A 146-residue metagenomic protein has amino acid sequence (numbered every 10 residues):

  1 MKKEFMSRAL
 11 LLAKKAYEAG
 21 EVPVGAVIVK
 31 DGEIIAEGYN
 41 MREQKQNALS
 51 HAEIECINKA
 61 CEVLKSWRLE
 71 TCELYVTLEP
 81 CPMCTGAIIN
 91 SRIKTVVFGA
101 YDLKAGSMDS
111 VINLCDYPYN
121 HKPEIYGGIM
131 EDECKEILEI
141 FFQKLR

Functional and structural regions predicted by a protein language model:
M1-A19, W67, P80-R146: Zinc-dependent deaminase
A9, A13-A16, A26, A36 (+2 more regions): Small-residue (primarily alanine) positions within well-ordered alpha-helices, especially packing/interaction faces
G20-V24, E70: Short, basic and Ser/Thr-rich N-terminal targeting/leader segments
V24-G32: Short beta-strand scaffold segments in enzyme catalytic cores
I35-R42, K122: Short beta->alpha transition motifs characteristic of CBS
N40-Q46, I112: Short glycine-enriched, charge-decorated loop/helix-capping segments at active-site entrances that position
R42, V76, A100: Residues that line or immediately flank small-molecule/substrate-binding pockets and catalytic motifs
Q46-S50, I54, N58-A87: Helix-adjacent hinge/juxtasegments
